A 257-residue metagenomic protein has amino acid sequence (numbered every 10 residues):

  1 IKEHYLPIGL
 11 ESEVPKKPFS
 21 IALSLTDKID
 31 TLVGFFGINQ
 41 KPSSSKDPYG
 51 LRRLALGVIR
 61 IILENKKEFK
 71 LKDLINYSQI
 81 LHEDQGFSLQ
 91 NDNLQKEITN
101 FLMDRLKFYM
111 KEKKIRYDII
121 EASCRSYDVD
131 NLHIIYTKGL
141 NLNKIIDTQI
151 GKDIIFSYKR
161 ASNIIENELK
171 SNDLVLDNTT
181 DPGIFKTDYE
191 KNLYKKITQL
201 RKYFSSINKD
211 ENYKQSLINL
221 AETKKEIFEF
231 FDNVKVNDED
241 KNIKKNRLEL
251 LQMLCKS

Functional and structural regions predicted by a protein language model:
I1-S257: Amphipathic alpha-helical "coupling" segments that flank catalytic cores
